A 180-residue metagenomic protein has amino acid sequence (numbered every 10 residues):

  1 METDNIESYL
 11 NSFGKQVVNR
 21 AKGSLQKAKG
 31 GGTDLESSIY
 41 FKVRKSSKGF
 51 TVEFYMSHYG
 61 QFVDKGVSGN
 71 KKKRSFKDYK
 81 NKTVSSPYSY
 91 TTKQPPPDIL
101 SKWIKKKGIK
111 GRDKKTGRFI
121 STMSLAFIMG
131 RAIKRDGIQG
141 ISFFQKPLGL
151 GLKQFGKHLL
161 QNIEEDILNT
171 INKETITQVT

Functional and structural regions predicted by a protein language model:
M1-T51: Charge-rich, low-complexity N-terminal segments
D34-T180: Charged, low-complexity interaction tracts
